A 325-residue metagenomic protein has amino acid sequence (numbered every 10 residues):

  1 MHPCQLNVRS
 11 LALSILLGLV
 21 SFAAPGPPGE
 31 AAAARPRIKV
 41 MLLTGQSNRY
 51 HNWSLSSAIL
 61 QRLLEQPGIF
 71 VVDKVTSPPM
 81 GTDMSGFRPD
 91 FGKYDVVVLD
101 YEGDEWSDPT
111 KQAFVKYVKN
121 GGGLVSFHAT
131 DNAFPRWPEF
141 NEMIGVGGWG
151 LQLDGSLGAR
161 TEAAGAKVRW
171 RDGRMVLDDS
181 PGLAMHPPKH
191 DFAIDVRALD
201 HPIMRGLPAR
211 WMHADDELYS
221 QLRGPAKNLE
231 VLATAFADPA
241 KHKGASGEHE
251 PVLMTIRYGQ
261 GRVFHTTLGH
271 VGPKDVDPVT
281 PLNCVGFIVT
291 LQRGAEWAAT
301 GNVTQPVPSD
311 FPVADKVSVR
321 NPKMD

Functional and structural regions predicted by a protein language model:
M1-V8: N-terminal secretory signal peptides that target proteins for export/translocation
S10-F22: Bacterial N-terminal signal peptides
G29-I38, T44, S54, R62 (+3 more regions): Extracellular ligand-binding/catalytic regions of CAZymes and related secreted enzymes and adhesion modules
A32-A34, K39-L43, N48-F134: Helical hinge/lid and interdomain linker segments adjacent to catalytic or ligand-binding clefts that mediate domain
L43, D104-P202: A glycine-rich, often tryptophan-bearing local segment used as a flexible ligand/cofactor-contacting loop or short
Q61, V115, N141, M204 (+1 more regions): Non-transmembrane alpha-helical segments in soluble domains of secreted/periplasmic/extracellular proteins
E65, V71, A163-R262: Catalytic beta-strand/loop cores that center a nucleophilic Ser/Cys/Thr and support acyl-enzyme chemistry
N141-M143, V196, M212-D215, Q221-L229 (+2 more regions): Oxidoreductase and adenylate-handling cofactor-binding alpha/beta cores
